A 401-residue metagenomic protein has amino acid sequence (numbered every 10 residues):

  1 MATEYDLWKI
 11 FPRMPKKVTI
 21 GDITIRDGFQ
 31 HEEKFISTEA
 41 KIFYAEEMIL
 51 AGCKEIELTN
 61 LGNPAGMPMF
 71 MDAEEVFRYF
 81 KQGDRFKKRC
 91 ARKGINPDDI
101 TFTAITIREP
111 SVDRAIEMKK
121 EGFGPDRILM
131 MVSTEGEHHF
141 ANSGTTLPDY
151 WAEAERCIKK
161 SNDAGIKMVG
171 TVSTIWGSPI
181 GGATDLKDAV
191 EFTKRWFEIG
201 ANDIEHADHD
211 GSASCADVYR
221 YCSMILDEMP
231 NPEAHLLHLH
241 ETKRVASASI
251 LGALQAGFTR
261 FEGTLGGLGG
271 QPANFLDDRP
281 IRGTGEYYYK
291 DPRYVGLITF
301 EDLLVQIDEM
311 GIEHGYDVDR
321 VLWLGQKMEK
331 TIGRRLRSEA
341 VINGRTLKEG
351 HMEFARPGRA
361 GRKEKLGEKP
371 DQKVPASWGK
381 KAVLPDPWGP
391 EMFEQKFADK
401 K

Functional and structural regions predicted by a protein language model:
A2-K401: Catalytic cores and adjacent flexible loops of soluble metabolic enzymes that perform enolate/carbanion chemistry on
